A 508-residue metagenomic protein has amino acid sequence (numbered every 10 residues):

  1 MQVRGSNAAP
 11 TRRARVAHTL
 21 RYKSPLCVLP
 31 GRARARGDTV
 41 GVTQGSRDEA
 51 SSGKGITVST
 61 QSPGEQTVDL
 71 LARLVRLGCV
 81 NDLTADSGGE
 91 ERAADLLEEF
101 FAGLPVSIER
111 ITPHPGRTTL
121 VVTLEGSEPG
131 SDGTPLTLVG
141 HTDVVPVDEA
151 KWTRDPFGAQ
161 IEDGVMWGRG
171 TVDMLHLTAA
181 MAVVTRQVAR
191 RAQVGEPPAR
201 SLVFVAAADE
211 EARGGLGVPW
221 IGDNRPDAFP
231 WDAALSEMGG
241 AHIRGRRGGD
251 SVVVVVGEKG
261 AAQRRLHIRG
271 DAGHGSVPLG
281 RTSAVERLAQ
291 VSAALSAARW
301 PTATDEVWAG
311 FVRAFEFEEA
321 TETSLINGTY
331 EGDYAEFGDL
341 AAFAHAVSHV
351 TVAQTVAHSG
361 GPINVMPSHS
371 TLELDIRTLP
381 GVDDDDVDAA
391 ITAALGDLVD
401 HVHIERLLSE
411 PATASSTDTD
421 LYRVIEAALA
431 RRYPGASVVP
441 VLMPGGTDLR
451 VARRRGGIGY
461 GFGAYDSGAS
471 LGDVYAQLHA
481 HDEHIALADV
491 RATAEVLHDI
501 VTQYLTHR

Functional and structural regions predicted by a protein language model:
A35-T57: Short, Lys/Arg-enriched N-terminal segments with co-localized hydrophobic residues within the first ~10-30 amino acids
G53-E149, H369-E373, D384-A390: N-terminal helical capping/dimerization or prosegment-like subdomains of hydrolases acting on amide or phosphate bonds
G133-V203, I485: Active-site metal-coordination/substrate-binding segment of hydrolases, especially metallo-dependent peptidases
T142-V144, A206-G214, E237-H242, A272: Acidic, glycine-rich active-site loops and adjacent beta-strand->loop/helix elements that engage anionic groups
P226-D227, A233, G240-G249, V255-Q263 (+3 more regions): Acidic-enriched catalytic cores of C-N bond-cleaving enzymes acting on peptides and small amides
S292-W300, E322-L325, S416-D466: Active-site-adjacent substrate-binding region of metalloamidase/peptidase-like peptide-processing proteins
L408-S409, G435-H507: Zn-dependent metallopeptidase/amidohydrolase metal-coordination segment
